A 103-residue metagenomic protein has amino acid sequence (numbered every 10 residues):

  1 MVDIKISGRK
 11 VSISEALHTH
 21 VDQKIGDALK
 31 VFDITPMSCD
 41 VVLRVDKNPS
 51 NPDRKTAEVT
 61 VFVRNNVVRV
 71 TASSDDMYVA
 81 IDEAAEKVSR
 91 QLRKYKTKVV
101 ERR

Functional and structural regions predicted by a protein language model:
M1-R103: N-terminal, polar/charged subdomain of small-to-medium soluble alpha/beta proteins
